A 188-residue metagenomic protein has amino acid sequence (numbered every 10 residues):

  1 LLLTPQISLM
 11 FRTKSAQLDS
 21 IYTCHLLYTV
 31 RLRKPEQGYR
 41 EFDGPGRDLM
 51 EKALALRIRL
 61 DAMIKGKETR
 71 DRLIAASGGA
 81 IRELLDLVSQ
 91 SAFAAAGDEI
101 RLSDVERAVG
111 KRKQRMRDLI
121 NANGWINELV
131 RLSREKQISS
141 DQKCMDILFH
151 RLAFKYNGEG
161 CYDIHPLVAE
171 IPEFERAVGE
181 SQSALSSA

Functional and structural regions predicted by a protein language model:
L1-K67: The catalytic "switch" region of P-loop NTPases
L60-A188: C-terminal alpha-helical "lid" subdomain
